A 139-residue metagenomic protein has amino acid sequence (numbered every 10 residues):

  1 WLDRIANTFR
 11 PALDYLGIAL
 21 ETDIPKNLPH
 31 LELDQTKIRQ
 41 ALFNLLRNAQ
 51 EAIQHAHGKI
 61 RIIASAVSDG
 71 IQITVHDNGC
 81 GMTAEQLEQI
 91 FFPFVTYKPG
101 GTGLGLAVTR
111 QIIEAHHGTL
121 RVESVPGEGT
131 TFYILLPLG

Functional and structural regions predicted by a protein language model:
D14, A19-P29, V67: Conserved catalytic submotifs in the C-terminal HATPase_c
H30-L33, Y97: Conserved micro-motifs of the catalytic ATP-binding
K59-D69: Short beta-strand/loop element within the Bergerat-fold HATPase_c
D77: Acidic ATP/Mg2+-coordinating residue in the GHKL
M82-F94: Short conserved segment of the HATPase_c
G105, T109: Short alpha-helical Gxxx[C/S/T] motif in the catalytic ATP-binding
I113-E114: Detector for a conserved hydrophobic position within an alpha-helical segment of the HATPase_c
